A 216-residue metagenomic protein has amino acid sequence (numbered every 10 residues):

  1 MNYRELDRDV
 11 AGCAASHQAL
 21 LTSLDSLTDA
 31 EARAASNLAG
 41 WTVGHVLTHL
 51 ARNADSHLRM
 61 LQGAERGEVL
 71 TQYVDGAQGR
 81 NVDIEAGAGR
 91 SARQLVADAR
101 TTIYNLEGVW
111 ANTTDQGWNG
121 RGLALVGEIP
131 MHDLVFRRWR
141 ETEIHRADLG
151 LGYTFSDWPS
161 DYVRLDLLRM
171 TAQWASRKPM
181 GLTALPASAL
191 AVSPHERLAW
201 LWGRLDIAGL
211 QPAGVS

Functional and structural regions predicted by a protein language model:
M1-R8, G12-L27: Hydrophobic, proline/glycine-rich low-complexity stretches
M1-R8, Q62-Q72, N112-S216: Structured surface interface patches that mediate subunit assembly and partner/cofactor docking
N2-G12, A32-N53, D83-L95, G122-R140 (+1 more regions): Alpha-helical scaffold segments that form or flank carboxylate-/histidine-based iron centers
H17-L21, D25, A54-L58, R100-A111 (+2 more regions): Structural signal for well-ordered, non-membrane alpha-helices
L21-T42, G67, N112-G127: Helix-loop segments that flank and shape redox-cofactor active sites
G44-G76: Conserved alpha-helical segments that form or flank metal/cofactor-binding pockets of metalloenzymes
E68-L125: A small/polar active-site loop signature that marks catalytic segments
